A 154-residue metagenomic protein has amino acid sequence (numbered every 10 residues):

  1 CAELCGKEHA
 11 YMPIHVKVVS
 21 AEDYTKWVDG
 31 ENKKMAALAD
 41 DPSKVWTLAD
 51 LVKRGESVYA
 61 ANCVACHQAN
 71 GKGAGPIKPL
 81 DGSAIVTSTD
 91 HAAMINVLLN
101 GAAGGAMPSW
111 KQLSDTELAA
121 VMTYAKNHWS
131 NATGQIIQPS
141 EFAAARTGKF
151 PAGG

Functional and structural regions predicted by a protein language model:
A2-G30, M35: Extracytoplasmic/periplasmic soluble domains downstream of a signal peptide or transmembrane helix
A2-G6, H67-K72, L99, A125-N127: Detector for the c-type heme attachment site
M12-E22, Q68-D115: Gly/Gly-Pro-rich "capping" loops immediately C-terminal to redox-active cysteine motifs in periplasmic/lumenal
T25-A61, P108-G154: Flexible coil segments in periplasmic/lumen-exposed cytochrome c-class electron-transfer proteins
A60-V64, Q68: Aromatic-flanked redox-active Cys/Sec active sites in thiol-based oxidoreductases, especially the WC-centered
